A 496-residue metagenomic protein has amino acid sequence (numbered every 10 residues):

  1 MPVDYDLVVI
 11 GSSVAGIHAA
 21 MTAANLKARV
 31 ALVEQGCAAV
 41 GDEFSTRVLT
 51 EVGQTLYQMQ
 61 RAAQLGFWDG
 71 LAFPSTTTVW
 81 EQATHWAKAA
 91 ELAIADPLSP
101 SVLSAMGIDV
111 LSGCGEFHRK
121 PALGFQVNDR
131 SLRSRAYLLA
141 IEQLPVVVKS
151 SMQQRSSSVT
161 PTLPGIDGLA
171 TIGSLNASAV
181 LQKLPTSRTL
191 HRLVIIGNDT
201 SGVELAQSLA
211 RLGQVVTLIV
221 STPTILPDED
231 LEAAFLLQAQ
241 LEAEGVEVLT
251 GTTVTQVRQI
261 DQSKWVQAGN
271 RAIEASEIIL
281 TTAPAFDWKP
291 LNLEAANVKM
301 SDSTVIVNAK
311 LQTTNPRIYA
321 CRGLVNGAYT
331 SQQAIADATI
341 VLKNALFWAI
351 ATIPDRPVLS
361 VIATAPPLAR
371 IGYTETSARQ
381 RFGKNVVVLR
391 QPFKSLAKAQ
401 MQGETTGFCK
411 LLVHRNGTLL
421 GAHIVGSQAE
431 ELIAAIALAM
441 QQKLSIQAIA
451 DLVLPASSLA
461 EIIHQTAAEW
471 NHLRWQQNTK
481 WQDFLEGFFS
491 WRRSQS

Functional and structural regions predicted by a protein language model:
P2-Y5, T22-A28, L32-Q153, T160-P164 (+3 more regions): Glycine-rich flavin
D4-L32, V194-I195, D199-L212: N-terminal Rossmann-like FAD-binding beta1-loop-alpha1 element of flavoenzymes
I10-S13, A24-T55, P366, I371 (+1 more regions): Flexible, glycine-rich terminal cap/loop adjacent to redox cofactors in electron-transfer oxidoreductases
M21-T22, C321-S377, A456-T479: A conserved FAD-binding loop/helix module that cradles the flavin
H118-L132, R258-A272, I278: Conserved beta-strand-loop-beta-strand element in the redox core of flavoprotein oxidoreductases
S134-A136, A140-V147, N270, A275-W288 (+1 more regions): Glycine-/small-residue-rich beta->alpha transition segments that form the dinucleotide
S157-T162, G168-T189, E277-F347: FAD-site-proximal beta/loop scaffold in flavoenzymes
L181-Q182, L190-V194, T200-I260, G269 (+2 more regions): Rossmann-like dinucleotide-binding cores of NAD(P)H-dependent redox enzymes
